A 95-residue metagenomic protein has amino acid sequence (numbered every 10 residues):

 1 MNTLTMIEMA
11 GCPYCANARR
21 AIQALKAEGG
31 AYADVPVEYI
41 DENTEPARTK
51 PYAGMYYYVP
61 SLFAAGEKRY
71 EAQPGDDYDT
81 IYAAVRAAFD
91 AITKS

Functional and structural regions predicted by a protein language model:
M1, Y56-V59: A structure-centric signal for secondary-structure junctions around beta-strands
M1-A31: Local sequence-structure signature of Cys/Sec-based thiol-disulfide redox active-site neighborhoods
L4-M6, I22, V37, L62 (+2 more regions): Hydrophobic beta-strand residues in large extracellular and virion-surface proteins
E8, Y32-A47: Thiol-based oxidoreductase modules, predominantly thioredoxin-like and allied folds used for disulfide exchange
A18-I22, G30-D34, E67, Q73 (+1 more regions): Non-catalytic interaction surface on structured domains
R48-G54: Short amphipathic alpha-helix with an adjacent loop that forms part of the alpha/beta core around
Y58-S95: Non-catalytic, surface beta->alpha helical segment in thiol-disulfide oxidoreductase systems
